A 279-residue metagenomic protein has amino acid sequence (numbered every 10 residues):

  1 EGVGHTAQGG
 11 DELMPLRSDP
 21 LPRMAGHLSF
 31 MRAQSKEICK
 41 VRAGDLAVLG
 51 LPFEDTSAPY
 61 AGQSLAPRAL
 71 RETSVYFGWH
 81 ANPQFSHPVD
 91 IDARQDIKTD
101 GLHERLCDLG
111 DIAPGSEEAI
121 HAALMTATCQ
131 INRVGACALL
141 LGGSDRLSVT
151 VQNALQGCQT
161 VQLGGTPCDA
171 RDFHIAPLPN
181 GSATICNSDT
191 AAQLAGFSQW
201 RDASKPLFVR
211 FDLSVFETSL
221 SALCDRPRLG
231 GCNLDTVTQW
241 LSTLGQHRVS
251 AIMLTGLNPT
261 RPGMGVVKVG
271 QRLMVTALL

Functional and structural regions predicted by a protein language model:
G4-A47, Y60-A61, L65-A138, R146-A154 (+1 more regions): Catalytic cores of soluble, metal-dependent hydrolases
D45-L51, V161-Q162: Short, hydrophobic/glycine-enriched beta-strand segments
L51, G143-S144: Gly/Ser/Thr-rich helix-start
S57: Glycine-rich phosphate/pyrophosphate-binding beta-alpha loops
G143, Q162-G164, R210-D212: Generic enzyme active-site microenvironment
T160-I185: Mid-sequence, gly/pro-rich, charge-dense loop/helix-turn segments that line enzyme active sites
